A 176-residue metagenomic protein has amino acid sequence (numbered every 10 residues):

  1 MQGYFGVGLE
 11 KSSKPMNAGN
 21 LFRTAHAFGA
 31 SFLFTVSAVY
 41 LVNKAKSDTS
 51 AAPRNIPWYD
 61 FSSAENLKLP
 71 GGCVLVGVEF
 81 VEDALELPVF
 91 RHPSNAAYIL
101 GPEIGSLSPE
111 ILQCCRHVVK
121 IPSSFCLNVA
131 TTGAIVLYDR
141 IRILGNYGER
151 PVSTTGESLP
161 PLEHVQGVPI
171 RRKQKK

Functional and structural regions predicted by a protein language model:
M1-K176: Post-transcriptional modification and biogenesis factors for structured RNAs of the translation apparatus
